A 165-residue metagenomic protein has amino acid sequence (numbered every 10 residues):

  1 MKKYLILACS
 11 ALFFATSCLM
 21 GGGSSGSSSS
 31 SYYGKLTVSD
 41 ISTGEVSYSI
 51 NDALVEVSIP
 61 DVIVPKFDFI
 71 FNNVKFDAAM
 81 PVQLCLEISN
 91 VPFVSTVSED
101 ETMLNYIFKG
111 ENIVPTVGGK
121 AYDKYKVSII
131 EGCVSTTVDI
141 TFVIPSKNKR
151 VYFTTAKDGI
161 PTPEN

Functional and structural regions predicted by a protein language model:
M1-Y4: Positively charged n-region of N-terminal signal peptides that target proteins for export
I6-A11: Sec-dependent N-terminal signal peptides
F14-S17: C-terminal motif of bacterial Sec signal peptides marking the signal peptidase cleavage site
M20, G26, S49-N51, Q83-D100 (+2 more regions): Edge beta-strand at a domain terminus
G23-D52, P161: Tryptophan-anchored aromatic micro-motifs
K35-I41, N72-A79, I113-T116, V143-V151: Hydrophobic lipid-interacting interfaces of membrane-associated proteins
S49-I130: Predominantly extracellular/secreted and cell-surface proteins with exposed, flexible low-complexity segments
